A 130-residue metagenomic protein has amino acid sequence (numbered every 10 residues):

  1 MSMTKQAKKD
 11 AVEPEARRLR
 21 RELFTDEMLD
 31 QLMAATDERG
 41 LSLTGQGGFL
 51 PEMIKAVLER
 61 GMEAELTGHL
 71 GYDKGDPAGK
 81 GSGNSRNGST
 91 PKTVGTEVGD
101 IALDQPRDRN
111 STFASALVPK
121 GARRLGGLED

Functional and structural regions predicted by a protein language model:
M1-G45: Short, charged, low-complexity amphipathic alpha-helix
F24-M28, L58, L128: Alpha-helical structural motif
R39-E52, A114-P119, E129-D130: Short hinge/gating elements
K55: Nuclease catalytic cores
T67-N84: Active-site phosphate-binding and catalytic loops of NTP-dependent enzymes
G81-D130: Basic, short loop/linker segments at the boundary and entry of helix-turn-helix/winged-helix-like folds
